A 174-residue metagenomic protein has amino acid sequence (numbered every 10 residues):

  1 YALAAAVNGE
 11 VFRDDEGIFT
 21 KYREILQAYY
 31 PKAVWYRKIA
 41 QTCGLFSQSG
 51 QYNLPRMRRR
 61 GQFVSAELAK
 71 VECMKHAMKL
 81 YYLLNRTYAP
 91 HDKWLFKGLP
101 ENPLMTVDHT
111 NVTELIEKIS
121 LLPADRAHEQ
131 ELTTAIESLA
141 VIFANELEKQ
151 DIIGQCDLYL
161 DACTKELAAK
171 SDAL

Functional and structural regions predicted by a protein language model:
Y1-R60: Conserved NTP/Mg2+-binding pocket subregion across the NTase superfamily
Y36-I39, K118-L174: Long, low-complexity C-terminal extensions of enzymes
S49-R56, E114-D125: Solvent-exposed, amphipathic alpha-helical segments
L54-R60, M78-R86: Acidic catalytic cores of enzymes that act on phosphate-bearing nucleotides/polynucleotides
S65-E67: Solenoid-repeat scaffolds in large eukaryotic assemblies
V71-M74, Y81, Y88, D92-I116 (+1 more regions): Small-residue-rich helix-loop
T87-Y88, I153: Short, polar/charged, Gly/Pro-enriched helix-capping and turn/loop motifs at alpha-helix termini and inter-helix linkers
